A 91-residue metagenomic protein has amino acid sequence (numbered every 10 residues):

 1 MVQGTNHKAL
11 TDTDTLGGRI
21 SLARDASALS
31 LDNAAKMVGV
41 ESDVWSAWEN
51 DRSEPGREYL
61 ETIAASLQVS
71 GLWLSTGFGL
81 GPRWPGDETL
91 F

Functional and structural regions predicted by a protein language model:
M1-A26: A short, Lys/Arg-rich alpha-helix, primarily the initiator
G4, G39, G56-W73: DNA major-groove recognition helix of helix-turn-helix/homeodomain DNA-binding modules
T5-N6, D12, L80-F91: Interfacial/linker helices and their anchor residues that mediate assembly or domain coupling
G18, A28-L29, P55-E58: Residue-level signal for the short linker/turn that defines the boundary of a DNA-recognition helix
A26-N50, S66: Short alpha-helical DNA-recognition segment
E41, R52, F78-G81: The DNA-recognition helices of helix-turn-helix-type DNA-binding domains
Q68-P85: Short C-terminal boundary/hinge segments that cap the last helix of small helical domains
